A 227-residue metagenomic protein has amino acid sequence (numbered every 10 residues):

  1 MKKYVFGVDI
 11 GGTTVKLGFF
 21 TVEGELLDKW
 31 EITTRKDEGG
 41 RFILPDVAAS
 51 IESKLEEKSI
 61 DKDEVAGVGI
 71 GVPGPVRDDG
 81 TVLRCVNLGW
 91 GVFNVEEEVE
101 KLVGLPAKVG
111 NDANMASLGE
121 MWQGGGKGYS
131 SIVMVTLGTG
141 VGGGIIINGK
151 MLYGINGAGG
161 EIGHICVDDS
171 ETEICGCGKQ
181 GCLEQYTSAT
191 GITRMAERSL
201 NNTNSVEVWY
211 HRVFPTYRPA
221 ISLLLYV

Functional and structural regions predicted by a protein language model:
K2, G18-F20, D28-E31, G39-F42 (+3 more regions): Glycine/GP-enriched mid-protein hinge/lid loop-to-helix segment characteristic of carbohydrate kinases
K2-G69: Conserved phosphate-binding loops in N-terminal lobes of ATP-dependent enzymes of the actin/Hsp70/sugar-kinase
T13, P73-P75, G138-G140: Short glycine-rich anion-binding loops that position phosphate/pyrophosphate groups of nucleotides and phosphorylated
G24, V86-L88, R194: Glycine-rich, phosphate-binding/catalytic loops in enzymes
L26, V76, V82, M151-L152: Hydrophobic "anchor" residues
G40-A49, E56, D63-V68, G74-V133: Glycine-rich phosphate-binding loop and adjoining helix at the ATP-binding site of ATP-dependent phosphoryl-transfer
